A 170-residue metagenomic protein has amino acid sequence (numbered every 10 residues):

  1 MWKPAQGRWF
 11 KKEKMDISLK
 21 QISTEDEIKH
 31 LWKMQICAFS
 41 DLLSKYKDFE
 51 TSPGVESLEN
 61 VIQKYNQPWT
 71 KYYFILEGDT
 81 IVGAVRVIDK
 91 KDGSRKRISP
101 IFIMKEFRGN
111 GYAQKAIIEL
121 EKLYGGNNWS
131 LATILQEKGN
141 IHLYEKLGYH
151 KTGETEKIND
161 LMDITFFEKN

Functional and structural regions predicted by a protein language model:
D16-K33: A short beta-loop-alpha structural element at the N-terminal edge of CoA-dependent acyl/N-acetyltransferase catalytic
I36-I62: Conserved GNAT-fold acetyl-CoA-binding loop/helix
E59-F74, G83: A short helix-loop-beta-strand connector motif used in the catalytic cores of GNAT acetyltransferases and, in some
F74, T80-D89, R95-F102: Conserved beta-strand in the GNAT
D89-S99, R108, G125-N127, N159-D163: A conserved beta-turn-beta hairpin within the catalytic core of GNAT-like acetyltransferases that forms part
P100-I103, G109-K122, H142-K146: Conserved acetyl-CoA-binding loop-helix of GNAT-fold acetyltransferases
K122-L135: Conserved GNAT acetyl-CoA-binding A-motif
E145-T155: Conserved acetyl-CoA-binding loop of GNAT-fold acetyltransferases
